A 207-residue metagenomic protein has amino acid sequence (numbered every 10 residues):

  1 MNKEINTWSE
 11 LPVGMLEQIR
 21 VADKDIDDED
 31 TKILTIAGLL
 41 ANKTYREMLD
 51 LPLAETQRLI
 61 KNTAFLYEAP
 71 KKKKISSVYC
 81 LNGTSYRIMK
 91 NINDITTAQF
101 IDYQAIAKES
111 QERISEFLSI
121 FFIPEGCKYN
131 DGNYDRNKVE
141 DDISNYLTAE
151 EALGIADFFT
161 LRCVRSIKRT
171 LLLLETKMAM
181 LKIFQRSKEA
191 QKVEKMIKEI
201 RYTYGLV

Functional and structural regions predicted by a protein language model:
M1-V207: Charged interaction scaffolds used for protein-protein
